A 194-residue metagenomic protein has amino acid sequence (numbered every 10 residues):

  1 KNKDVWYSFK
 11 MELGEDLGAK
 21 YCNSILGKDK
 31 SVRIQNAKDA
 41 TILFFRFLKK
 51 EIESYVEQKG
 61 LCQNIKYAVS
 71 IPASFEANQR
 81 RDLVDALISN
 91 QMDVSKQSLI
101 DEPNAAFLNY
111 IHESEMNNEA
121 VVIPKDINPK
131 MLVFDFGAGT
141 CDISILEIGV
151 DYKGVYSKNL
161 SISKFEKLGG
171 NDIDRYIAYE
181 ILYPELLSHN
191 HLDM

Functional and structural regions predicted by a protein language model:
K1-N90, R175-A178, L182-M194: Phosphate-binding loop and its immediate beta->loop->alpha context in nucleotide/phosphate-handling enzymes
N2-D4, F9-K10, D16-G18, S114-S157: Gly/Thr-rich phosphate-binding beta-strand-loop-beta motif of the actin/hexokinase/Hsp70
D4, I145-M194: Phosphate-binding glycine-rich/basic clefts of nucleotide- and phosphate-handling proteins, predominantly
I34-A37, E76, K130, I162-K167: Alpha-helix N-cap/helix-initiation motif
I52-L61, A73, L83-N128, F136-G137: Hydrophobic, small-residue-rich alpha-helical packing segments that form membrane-like cores
I65-P72, L99, M131-D135, L160-S163: Extended hydrophobic secondary-structure segments that form protein cores and membrane-embedded regions
F75-N78, A106-L108, T140-C141, V150-Y152: Flexible loop/turn segments at secondary-structure boundaries
D101-A106, G139-T140, L168-G170, D174: Conserved A3 ("GATE") glycine/threonine-rich loop of ANL adenylate-forming enzymes
